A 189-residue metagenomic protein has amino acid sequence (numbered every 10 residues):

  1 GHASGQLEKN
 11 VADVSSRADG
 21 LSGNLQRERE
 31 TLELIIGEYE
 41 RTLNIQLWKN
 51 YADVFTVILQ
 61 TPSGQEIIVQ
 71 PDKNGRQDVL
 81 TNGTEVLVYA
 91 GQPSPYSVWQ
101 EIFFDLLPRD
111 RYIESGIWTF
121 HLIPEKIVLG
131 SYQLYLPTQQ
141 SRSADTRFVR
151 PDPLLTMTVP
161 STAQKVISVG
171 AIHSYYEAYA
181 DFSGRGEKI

Functional and structural regions predicted by a protein language model:
G1-I189: Loop-rich non-cytosolic ectodomains and luminal regions
